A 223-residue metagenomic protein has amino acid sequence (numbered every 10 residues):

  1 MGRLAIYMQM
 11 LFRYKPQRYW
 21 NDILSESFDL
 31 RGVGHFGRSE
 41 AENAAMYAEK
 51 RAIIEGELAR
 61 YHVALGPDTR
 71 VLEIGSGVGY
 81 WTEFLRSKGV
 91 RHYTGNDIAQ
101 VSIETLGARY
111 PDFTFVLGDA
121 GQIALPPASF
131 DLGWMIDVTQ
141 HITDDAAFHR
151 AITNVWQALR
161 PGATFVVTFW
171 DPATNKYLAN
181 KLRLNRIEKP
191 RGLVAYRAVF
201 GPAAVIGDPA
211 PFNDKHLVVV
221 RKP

Functional and structural regions predicted by a protein language model:
M1-G66, I74-A124, D145-A146, V166-P223: Class I (Rossmann-like) S-adenosyl-L-methionine-dependent methyltransferase catalytic domain, capturing the SAM-binding
W134: A conserved beta-strand element that flanks and buttresses the S-adenosyl-L-methionine
D137-H141: Short catalytic micro-motifs in class I SAM-dependent methyltransferases
H149-P161: A short glycine-rich, Lys/Arg-flanked "PGG" loop and its adjoining helix->strand segment in the class I
